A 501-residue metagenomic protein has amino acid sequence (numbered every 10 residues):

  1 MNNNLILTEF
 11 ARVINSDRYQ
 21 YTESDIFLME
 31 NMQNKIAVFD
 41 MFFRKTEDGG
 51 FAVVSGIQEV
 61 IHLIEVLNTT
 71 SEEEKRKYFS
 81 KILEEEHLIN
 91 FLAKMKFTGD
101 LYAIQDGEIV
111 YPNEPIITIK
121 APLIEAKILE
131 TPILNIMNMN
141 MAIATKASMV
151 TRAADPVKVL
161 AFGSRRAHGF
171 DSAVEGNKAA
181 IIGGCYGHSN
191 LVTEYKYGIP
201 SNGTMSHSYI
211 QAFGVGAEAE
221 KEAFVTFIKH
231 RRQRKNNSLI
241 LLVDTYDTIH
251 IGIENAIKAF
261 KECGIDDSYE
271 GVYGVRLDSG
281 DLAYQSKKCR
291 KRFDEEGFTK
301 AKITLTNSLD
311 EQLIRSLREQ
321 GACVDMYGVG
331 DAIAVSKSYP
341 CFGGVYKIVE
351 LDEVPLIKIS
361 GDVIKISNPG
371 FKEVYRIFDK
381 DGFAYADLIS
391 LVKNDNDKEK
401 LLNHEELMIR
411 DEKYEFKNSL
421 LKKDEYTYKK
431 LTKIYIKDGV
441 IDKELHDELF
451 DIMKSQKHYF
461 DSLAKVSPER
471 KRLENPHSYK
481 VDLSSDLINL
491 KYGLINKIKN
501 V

Functional and structural regions predicted by a protein language model:
N2-I36, K45-E47, L83, I89-T98 (+6 more regions): Buried, small/hydrophobic-residue-enriched core segments of structured protein domains
N2-K35, D48-F51, D294-E296, A301 (+1 more regions): Gly/Ser/Thr/Ala-enriched C-terminal appendages of enzymes
Q33, A37-A93: N-terminal, Lys/Arg-enriched amphipathic/low-complexity engagement segments that precede the first folded domain
M41, K258, T432-Y435: Short beta-strand elements
E59-V60, A142, D451-S455: Short amphipathic alpha-helical segments
I64-L67, R231, F260, F293 (+2 more regions): Hydrophobic, Leu/Ile/Phe/Ala-enriched alpha-helical segments that form helix-helix packing faces
